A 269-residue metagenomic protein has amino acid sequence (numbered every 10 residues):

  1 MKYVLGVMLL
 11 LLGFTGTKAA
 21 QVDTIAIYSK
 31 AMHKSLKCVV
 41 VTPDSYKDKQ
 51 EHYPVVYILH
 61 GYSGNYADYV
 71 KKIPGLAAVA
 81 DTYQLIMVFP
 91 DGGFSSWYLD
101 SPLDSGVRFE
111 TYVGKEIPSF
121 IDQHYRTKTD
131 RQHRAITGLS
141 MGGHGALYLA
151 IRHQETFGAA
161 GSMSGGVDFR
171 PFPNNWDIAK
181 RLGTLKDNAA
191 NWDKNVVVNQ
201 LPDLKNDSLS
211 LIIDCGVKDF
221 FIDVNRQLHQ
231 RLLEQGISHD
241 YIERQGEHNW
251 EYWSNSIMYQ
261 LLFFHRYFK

Functional and structural regions predicted by a protein language model:
V4-G13: Sec-dependent N-terminal signal peptides
A19-K269: Non-catalytic cap/lid and distal C-terminal segments of serine-dependent acyl enzymes
